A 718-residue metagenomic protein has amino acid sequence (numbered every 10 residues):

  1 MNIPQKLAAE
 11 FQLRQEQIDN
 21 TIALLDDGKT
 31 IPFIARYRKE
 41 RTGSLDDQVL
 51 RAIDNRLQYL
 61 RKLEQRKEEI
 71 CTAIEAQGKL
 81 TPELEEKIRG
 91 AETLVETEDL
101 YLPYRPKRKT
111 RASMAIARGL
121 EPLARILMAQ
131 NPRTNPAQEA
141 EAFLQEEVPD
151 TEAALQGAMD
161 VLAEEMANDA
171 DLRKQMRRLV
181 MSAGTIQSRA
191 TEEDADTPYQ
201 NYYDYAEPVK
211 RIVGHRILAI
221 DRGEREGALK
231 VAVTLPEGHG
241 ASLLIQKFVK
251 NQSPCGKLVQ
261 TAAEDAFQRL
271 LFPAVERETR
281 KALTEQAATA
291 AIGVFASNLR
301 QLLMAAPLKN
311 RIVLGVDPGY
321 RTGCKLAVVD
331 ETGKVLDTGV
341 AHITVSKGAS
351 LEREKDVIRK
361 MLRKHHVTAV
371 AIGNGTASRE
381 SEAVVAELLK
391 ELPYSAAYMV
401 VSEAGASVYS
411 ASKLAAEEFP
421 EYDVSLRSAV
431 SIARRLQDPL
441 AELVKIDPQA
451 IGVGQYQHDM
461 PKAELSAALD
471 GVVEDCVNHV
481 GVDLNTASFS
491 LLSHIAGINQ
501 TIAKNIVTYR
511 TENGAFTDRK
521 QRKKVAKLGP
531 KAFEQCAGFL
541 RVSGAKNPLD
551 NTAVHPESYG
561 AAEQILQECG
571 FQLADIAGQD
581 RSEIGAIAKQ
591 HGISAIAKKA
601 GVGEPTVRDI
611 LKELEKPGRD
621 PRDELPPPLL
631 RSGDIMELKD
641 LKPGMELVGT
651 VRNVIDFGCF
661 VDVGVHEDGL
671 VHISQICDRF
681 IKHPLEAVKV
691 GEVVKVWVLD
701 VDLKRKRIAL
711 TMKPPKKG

Functional and structural regions predicted by a protein language model:
A23-D26, P103, M114-A117, A219-G223 (+15 more regions): Replace "in large, NTP-powered and nucleic-acid-processing enzymes" with "in large, NTP-powered factors and other
T30-I31, D46-Q145, P149, D337 (+4 more regions): Accessory alpha-helical DNA-binding modules that contact the DNA backbone or grooves
F33, V49-A52, Y59, L63-G315 (+2 more regions): Duplex nucleic acid-engaging cores and interfaces of nucleic-acid transaction enzymes
E96, M399, G405, S410-V480 (+1 more regions): Long, charge-rich intrinsically disordered scaffolds of nucleic-acid metabolism proteins
E139-T151, Y205-A206, A241-F267, L271 (+3 more regions): Low-complexity, acidic/Ser/Thr- and charged residue-rich accessory regions of DNA metabolism proteins
R178-T185, V316-Y320, G375-E380, V401-V408 (+5 more regions): A glycine-rich phosphate-binding loop feature that marks nucleotide/adenosyl-phosphate handling sites
E278-A296, A450-G481, K598-K639: Long, charged amphipathic helices and adjacent flexible linkers at domain junctions
A341-S346, A369, A411-V424, V453-Q457 (+5 more regions): Short beta-alpha connecting loops at secondary-structure transitions that line or flank enzyme active sites
